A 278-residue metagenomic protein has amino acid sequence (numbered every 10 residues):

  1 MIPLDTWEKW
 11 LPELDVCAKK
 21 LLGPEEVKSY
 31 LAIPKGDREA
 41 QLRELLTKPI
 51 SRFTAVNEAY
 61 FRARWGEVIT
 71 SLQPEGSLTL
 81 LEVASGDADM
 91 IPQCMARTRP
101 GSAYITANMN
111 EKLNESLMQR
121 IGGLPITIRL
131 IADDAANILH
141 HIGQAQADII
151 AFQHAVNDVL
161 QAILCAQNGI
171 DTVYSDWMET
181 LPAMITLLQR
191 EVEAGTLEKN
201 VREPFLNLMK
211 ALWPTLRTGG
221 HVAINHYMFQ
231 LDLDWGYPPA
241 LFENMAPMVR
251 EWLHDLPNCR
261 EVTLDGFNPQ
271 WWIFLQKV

Functional and structural regions predicted by a protein language model:
K9, D15-E75: Class I SAM-dependent methyltransferase Rossmann-like catalytic core, especially the SAM/SAH-binding loop
G76-D87: Conserved class I S-adenosyl-L-methionine
D87-P100: Conserved SAM-binding loop of SAM-dependent methyltransferases across substrates and taxa, primarily the Class I
S102-N108: Conserved SAM-binding motif I beta-strand of class I
L124-A135: Conserved SAM-binding strand-loop segment of SAM-dependent methyltransferases
H140-I149: A short acidic, Gly/Pro-enriched loop at the edge of an enzyme's catalytic core that lines a small-molecule cofactor
Q153-N207, A211, Q230: Mobile active-site "lid"/loop adjacent to the S-adenosyl-L-methionine
E251-V278: Core SAM-dependent methyltransferase catalytic element
